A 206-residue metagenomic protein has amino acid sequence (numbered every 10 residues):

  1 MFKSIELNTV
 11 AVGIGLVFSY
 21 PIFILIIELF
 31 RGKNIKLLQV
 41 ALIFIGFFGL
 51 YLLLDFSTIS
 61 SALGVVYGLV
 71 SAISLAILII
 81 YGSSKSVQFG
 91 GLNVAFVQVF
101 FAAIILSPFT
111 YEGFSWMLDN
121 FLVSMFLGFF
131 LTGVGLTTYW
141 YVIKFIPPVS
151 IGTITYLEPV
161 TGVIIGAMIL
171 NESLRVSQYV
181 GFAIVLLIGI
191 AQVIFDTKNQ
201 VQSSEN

Functional and structural regions predicted by a protein language model:
M1, A41-I45, L63-A72, W116-V134 (+1 more regions): Loop-to-transmembrane-helix transition segments
M1-K3, Y20-A41, V160-V180: C-terminal transmembrane-helix exit sites in multi-pass transporters
K3-E6, Y51-L63, S107-M125, A167-S177: Membrane-interface helix termini and inter-helical loops of multi-pass transporters
G13-S19, Y81-F101, T132-M168: Helix-helix packing/entry segments at the starts of transmembrane helices
P21-I26, I73-A76, S107, G128-G133 (+2 more regions): Hydrophobic/small/kink-forming positions within alpha-helical transmembrane segments of polytopic membrane proteins
I24-I26, L53, S57-G113, N206: Transmembrane alpha-helical segments that form core, pore/gating elements of small-molecule transporters/exporters
I35-D55, L106, I165, S177-D196: Hydrophobic transmembrane alpha-helices of multi-pass small-molecule transport proteins
L122, Y156-N206: C-terminal-most transmembrane helix of multi-pass membrane proteins
